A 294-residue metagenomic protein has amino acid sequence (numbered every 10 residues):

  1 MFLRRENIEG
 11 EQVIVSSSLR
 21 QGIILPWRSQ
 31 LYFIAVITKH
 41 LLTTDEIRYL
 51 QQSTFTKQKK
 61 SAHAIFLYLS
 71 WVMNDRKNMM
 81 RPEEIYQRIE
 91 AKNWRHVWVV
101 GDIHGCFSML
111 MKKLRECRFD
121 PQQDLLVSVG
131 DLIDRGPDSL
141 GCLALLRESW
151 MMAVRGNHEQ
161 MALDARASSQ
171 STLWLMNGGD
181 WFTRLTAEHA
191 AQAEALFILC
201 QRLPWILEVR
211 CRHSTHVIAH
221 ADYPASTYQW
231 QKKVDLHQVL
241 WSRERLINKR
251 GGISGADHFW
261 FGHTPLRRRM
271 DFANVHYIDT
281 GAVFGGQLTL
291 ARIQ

Functional and structural regions predicted by a protein language model:
E11, R20-R28, K59-I65: Positively charged N-terminal leader segments that act as targeting/secretion signals
R28, T38, D45-I47: Short, low-complexity, charge-dense intrinsically disordered segments
M73-G141: N-terminal active-site segment of His-dependent metallophosphoesterases
D102, D131, G156-N157, F182 (+2 more regions): Divalent metal-coordination and catalytic microenvironments
H104-S108, D134-G136, Q160-L163, A225 (+2 more regions): Active-site environment of divalent metal-dependent phosphoester hydrolases
Q123, S139-V209, H213-T215, Q238-R250: Active-site neighborhood of divalent metal-dependent phosphoester bond hydrolases
V234-Q294: Conserved beta-sheet core of the metallophosphoesterase superfamily
